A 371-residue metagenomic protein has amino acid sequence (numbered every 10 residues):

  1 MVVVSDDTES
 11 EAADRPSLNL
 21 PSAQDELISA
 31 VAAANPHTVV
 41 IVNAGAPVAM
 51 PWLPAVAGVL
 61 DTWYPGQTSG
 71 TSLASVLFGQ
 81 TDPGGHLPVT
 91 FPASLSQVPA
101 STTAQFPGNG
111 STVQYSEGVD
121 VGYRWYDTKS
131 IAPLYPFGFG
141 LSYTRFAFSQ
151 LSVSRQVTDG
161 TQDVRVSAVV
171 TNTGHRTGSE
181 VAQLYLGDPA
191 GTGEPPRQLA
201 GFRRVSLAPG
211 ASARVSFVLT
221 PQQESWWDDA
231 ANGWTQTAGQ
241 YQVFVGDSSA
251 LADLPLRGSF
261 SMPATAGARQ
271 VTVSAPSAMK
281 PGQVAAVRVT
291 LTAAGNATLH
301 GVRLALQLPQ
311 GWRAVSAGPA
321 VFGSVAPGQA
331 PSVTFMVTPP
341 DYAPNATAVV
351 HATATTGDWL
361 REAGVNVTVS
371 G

Functional and structural regions predicted by a protein language model:
M1-V315, S324-T334, P339-G371: C-terminal non-catalytic regions of proteins with extracellular/luminal or membrane-system context
